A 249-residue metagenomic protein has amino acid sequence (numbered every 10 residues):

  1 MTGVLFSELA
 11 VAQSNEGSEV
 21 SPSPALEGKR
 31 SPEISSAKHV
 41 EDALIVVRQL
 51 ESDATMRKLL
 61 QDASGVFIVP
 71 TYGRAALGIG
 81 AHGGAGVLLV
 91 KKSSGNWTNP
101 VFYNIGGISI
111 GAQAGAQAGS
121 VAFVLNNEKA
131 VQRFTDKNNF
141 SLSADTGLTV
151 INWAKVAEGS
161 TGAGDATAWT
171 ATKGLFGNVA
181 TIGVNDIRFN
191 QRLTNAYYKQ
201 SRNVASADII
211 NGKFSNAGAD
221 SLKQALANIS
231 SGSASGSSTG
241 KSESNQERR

Functional and structural regions predicted by a protein language model:
M1-T2: Sec-dependent N-terminal signal peptides
S7-L9: N-terminal signal peptide c-region/cleavage motif recognized by signal peptidases
Q13-R249: Small-residue-enriched, tightly packed secondary-structure blocks
